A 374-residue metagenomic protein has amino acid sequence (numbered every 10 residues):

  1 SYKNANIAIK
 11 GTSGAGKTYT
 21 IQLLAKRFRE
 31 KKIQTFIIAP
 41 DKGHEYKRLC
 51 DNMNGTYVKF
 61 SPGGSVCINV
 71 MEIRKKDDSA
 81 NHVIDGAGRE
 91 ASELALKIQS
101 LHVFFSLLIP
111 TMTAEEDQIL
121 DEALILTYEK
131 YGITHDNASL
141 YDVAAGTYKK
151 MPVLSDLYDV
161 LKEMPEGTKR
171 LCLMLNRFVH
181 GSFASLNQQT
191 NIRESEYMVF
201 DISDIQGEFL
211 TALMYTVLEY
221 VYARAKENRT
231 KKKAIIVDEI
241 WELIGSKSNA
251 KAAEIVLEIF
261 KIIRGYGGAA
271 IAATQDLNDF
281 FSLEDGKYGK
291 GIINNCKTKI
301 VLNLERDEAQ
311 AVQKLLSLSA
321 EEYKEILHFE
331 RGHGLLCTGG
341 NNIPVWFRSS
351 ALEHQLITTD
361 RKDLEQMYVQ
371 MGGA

Functional and structural regions predicted by a protein language model:
S1, K47, D51-T56, P62-G64 (+4 more regions): P-loop NTPase motor domains
S1-P62, A253: Glycine-rich phosphate-binding loop of nucleotide-binding enzymes
N6-G11, W241-G245, I271: Short, basic, glycine/proline-bearing loop/turn elements
T12-S13, N228, F280, E284-A374: C-terminal regions of RecA-like/P-loop NTPase motor modules
K31, R264-Y266, N295: Alpha-helix C-terminal capping segments
T35-I38, Y57-F60, A269-A273, K299-N303: Short hydrophobic alpha-helical runs that function as membrane-insertion/retention elements
K42-E45, G63-V66, D204-Q206, W241-E242 (+5 more regions): Conserved nucleotide-binding/hydrolysis micro-motifs of P-loop NTPases
